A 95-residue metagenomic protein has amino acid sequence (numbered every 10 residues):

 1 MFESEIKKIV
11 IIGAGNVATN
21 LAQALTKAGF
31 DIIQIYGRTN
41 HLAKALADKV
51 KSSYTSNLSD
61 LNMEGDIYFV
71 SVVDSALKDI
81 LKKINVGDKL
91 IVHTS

Functional and structural regions predicted by a protein language model:
M1-S56: NAD(P)+-binding Rossmann beta1-loop-alpha1 motif at the extreme N-terminus of oxidoreductases
N40, V50, T55-S95: Rossmann-like NAD(P)(H) cofactor-binding subdomain of soluble oxidoreductases
